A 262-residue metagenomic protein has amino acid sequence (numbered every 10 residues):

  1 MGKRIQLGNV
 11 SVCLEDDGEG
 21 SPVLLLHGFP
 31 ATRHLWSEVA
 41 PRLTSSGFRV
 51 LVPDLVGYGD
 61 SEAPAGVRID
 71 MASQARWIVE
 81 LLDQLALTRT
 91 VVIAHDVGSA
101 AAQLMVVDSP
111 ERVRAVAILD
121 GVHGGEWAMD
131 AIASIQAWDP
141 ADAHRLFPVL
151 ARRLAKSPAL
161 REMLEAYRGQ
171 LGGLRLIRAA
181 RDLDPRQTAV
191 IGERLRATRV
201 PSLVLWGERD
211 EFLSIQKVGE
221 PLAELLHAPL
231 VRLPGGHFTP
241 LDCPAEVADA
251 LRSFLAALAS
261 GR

Functional and structural regions predicted by a protein language model:
M1-V23, S45-F48, L87-T88, P158 (+3 more regions): Alpha/beta-hydrolase fold catalytic core
D16-D60: Conserved HGGG/HGGXW glycine-rich cap/lid loop of the alpha/beta-hydrolase fold
L26-G28, H95, W206: The conserved beta1-alpha1 loop
S45, V52-I93, D249: Active-site loop/oxyanion-hole signature of alpha/beta-hydrolase fold enzymes
T88-W127: Conserved hydrolase catalytic core segment
W127, D142-A197: Conserved alpha/beta-hydrolase catalytic His-Asp/Glu region
L203-G235: Conserved loop-alpha-helix segment in the C-terminal half of the alpha/beta-hydrolase fold that carries the catalytic
G236-A248: Catalytic histidine-centered segment of alpha/beta-hydrolase-like enzymes
